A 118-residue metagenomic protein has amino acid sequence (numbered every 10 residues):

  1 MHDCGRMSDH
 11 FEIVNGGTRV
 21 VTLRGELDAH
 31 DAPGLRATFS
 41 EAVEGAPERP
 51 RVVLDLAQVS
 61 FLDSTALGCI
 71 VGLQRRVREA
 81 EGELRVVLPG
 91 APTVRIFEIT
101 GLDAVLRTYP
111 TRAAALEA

Functional and structural regions predicted by a protein language model:
M1-T22: Short beta-strand/loop segment at the start of cytosolic alpha/beta domains
A29-L106: Amphipathic alpha-helical interaction surfaces in cytosolic regulatory modules
R107-T111: Short acidic-hydrophobic, aromatic-tinged amphipathic segments that line or gate anion-handling sites
